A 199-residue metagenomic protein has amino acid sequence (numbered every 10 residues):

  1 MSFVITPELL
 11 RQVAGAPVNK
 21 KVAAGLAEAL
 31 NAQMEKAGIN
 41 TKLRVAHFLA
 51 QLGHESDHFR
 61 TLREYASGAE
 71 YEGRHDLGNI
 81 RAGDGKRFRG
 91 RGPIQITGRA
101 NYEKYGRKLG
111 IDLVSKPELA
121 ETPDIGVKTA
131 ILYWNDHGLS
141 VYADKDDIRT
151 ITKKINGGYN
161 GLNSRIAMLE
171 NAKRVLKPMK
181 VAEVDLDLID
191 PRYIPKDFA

Functional and structural regions predicted by a protein language model:
S2-G25, A29, F48-Y133: Peptidoglycan-targeting cell-wall enzymes and recognition modules
V4, T41-A50, K145-I151: Alpha-helical scaffolds flanking conserved acidic
A29-E35: Amphipathic, Lys/Arg- and hydrophobic-enriched alpha-helical face
K36-L43, H58: Metal- and O2-centered redox machinery and metal/ROS homeostasis
L52-E55, A143-L162: Acidic helix/loop microenvironments that form the catalytic cleft of cell-wall polysaccharide enzymes
P123-G126, L139-A143: C-terminal folded domains that constitute the principal catalytic or ligand-binding module of multi-domain proteins
I131, N135-S140, I155: Extended serine/threonine-enriched, polar tracts that run as long, contiguous segments within proteins
K154, G158-A199: Low-complexity, Gly/Ser/Thr/Pro-rich intrinsically disordered linker/tail segments
